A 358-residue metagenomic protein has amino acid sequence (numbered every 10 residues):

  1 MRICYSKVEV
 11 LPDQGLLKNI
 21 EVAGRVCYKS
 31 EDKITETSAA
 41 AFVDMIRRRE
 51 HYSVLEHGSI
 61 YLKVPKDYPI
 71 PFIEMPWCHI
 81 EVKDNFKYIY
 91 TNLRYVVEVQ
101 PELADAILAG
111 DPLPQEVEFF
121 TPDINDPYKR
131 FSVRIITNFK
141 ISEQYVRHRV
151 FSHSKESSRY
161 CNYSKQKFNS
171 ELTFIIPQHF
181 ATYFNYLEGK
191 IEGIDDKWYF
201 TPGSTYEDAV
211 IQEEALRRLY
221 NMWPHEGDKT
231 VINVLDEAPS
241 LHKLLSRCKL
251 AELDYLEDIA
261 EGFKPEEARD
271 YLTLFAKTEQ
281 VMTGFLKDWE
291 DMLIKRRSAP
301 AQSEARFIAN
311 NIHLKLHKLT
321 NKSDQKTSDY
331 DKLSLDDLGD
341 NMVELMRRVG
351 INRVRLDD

Functional and structural regions predicted by a protein language model:
M1-D358: Family-specific signature for flavin-dependent thymidylate synthase
